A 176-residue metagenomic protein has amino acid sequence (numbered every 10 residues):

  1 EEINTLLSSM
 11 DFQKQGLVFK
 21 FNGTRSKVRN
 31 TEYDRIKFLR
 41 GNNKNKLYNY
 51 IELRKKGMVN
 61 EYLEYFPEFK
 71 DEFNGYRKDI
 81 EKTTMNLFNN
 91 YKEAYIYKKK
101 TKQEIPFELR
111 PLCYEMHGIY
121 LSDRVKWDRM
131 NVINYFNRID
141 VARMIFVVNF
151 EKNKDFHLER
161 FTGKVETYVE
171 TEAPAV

Functional and structural regions predicted by a protein language model:
E1-V176: Core nucleotide-handling region used for phosphoryl-transfer chemistry
